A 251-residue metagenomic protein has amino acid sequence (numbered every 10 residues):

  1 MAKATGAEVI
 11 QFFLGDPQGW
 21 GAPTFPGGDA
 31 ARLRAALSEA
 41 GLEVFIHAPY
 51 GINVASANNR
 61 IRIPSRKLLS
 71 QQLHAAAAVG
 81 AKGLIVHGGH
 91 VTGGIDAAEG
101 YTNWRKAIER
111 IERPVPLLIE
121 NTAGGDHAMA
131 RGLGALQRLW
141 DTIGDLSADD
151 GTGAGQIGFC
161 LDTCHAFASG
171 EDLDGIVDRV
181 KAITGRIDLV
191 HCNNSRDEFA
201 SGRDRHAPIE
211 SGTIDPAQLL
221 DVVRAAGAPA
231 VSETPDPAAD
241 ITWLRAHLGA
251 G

Functional and structural regions predicted by a protein language model:
M1-A48, I52-Q71: N-terminal pre-domain/capping segments
A2, H47, S65, A76 (+5 more regions): Conserved, mostly hydrophobic/aromatic
E8-F13, L42-I46, G158, D162 (+1 more regions): Non-cysteine beta-strand/loop elements that form the S-adenosyl-L-methionine
G15-P17, P49-N53, G89-V91, E120-G124 (+3 more regions): Active-site beta-loop-alpha junctions enriched in small/polar residues
G27-I46, W104-P114, Q137-G144, G212-A225: Alpha-helix-loop-beta-strand connector modules within alpha/beta enzyme cores
S38-E39, V54-G158, A168: Active-site acidic/histidine proton-transfer and metal-coordination neighborhood in alpha/beta enzyme cores
I95, M129-L133, Q137, H165-V231: Gly/Pro-rich active-site loop or hairpin
A238-G251: C-terminal helical cap(s) of enzyme catalytic domains, especially alpha/beta-barrels
